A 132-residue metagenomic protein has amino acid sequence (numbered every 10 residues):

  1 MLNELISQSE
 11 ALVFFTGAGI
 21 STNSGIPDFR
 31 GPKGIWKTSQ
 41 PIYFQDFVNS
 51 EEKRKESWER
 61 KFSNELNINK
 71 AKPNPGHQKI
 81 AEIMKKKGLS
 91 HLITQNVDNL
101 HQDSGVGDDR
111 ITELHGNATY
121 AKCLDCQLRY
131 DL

Functional and structural regions predicted by a protein language model:
M1-L132: Conserved catalytic core of sirtuin-type NAD+-dependent deacylases
